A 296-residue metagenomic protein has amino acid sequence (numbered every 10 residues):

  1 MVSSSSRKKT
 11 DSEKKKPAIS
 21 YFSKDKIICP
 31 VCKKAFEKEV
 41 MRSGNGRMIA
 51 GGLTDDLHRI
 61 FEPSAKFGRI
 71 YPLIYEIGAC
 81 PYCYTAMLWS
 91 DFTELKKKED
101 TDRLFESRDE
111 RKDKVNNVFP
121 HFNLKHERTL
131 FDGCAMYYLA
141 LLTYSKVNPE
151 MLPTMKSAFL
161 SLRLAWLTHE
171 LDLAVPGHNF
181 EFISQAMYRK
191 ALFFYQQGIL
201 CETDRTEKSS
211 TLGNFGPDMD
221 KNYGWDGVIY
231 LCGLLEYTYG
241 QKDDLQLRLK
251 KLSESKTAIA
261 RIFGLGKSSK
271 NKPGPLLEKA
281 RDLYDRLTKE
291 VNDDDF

Functional and structural regions predicted by a protein language model:
M1-E106: N-terminal cysteine/histidine-rich coordination modules
M1-S12, K16, E37, S43-N45 (+5 more regions): N-terminal pre-domain and mature-chain start segments
K16, F67-I74, L124-E127, L152-M155 (+4 more regions): Short, solvent-exposed segments of well-ordered alpha helices
K16-K34, Y144-P153, L173-Y188: Generic detector of contiguous secondary-structure segments
Y84-K98, D109-R111, D226-Y230, K250-I259 (+1 more regions): A short, hydrophobic/aromatic-rich structural module that often spans a beta strand with its adjoining loop
E106-T143, E150-P176, R189, Q196 (+2 more regions): Amphipathic alpha-helical repeat scaffolds of TPR domains
L164-K279: C-terminal, charged low-complexity interaction regions
